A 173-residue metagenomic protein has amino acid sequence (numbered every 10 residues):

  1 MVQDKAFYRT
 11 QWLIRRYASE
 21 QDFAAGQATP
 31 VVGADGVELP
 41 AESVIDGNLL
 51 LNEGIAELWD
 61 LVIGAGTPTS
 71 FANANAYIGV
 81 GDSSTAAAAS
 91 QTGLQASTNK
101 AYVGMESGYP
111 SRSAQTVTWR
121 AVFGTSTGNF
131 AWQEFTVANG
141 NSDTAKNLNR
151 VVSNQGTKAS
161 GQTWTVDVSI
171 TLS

Functional and structural regions predicted by a protein language model:
M1-Q133, N139-S173: Small cysteine-rich, disulfide-bonded extracellular modules of the LU/uPAR three-finger superfamily and closely related
